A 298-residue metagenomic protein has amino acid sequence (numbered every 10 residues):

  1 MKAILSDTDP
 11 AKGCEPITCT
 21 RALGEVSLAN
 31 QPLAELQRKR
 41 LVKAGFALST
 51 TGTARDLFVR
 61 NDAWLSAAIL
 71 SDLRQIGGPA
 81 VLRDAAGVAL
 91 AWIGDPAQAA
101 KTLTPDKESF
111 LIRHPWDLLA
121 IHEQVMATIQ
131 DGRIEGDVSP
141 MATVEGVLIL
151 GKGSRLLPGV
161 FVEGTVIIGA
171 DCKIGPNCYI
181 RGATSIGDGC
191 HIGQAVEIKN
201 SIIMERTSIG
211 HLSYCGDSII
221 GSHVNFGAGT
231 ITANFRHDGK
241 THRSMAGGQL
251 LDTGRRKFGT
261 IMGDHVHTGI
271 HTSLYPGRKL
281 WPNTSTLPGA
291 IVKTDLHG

Functional and structural regions predicted by a protein language model:
M1-D137, N283, G289: Terminal amphipathic alpha-helical/low-complexity segments used for targeting or macromolecular assembly
D9-A11, R60, A86, G153 (+6 more regions): Residue-level recognition of short loop/turn positions
A22-E25, D106, A142, V160 (+4 more regions): Conserved short-loop catalytic and cofactor-binding motifs
E35, R155, K173-G175, N225 (+2 more regions): Short, surface-exposed helix/turn micro-motifs that flank interaction/cofactor sites
Q124-V147, K152-P158, G164: A charged, amphipathic alpha-helical module
L150-I203, T207, Y214, S218: Acidic, glycine-rich loop-and-beta core segments that form the ion-binding/anion-interacting portion of active sites
Q194-A195, N200-G298: Glycine-rich hexapeptide-repeat left-handed beta-helix
